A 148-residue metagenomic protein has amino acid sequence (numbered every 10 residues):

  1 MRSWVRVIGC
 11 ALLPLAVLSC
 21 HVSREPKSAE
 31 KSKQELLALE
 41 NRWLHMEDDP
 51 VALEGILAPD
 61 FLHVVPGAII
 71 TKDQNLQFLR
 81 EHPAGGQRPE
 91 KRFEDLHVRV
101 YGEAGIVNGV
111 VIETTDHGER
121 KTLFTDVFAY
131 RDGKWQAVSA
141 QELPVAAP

Functional and structural regions predicted by a protein language model:
M1-G9: Bacterial N-terminal signal peptides that target proteins for export
I8-V17: Bacterial N-terminal signal peptides
C20-P148: A beta-strand edge to alpha-helix "cap/lid" segment located at domain peripheries
